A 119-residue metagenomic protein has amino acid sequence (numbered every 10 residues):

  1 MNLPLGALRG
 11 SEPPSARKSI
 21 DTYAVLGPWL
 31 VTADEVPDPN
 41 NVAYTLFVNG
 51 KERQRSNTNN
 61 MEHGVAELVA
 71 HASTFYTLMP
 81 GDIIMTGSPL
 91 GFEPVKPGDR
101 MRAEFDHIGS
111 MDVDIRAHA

Functional and structural regions predicted by a protein language model:
M1: Feature captures the catalytic cores and cofactor-binding loops of soluble hydro-lyases/lyases that act on carboxylate
P4-A119: Catalytic-pocket segment enriched in acidic/His residues
